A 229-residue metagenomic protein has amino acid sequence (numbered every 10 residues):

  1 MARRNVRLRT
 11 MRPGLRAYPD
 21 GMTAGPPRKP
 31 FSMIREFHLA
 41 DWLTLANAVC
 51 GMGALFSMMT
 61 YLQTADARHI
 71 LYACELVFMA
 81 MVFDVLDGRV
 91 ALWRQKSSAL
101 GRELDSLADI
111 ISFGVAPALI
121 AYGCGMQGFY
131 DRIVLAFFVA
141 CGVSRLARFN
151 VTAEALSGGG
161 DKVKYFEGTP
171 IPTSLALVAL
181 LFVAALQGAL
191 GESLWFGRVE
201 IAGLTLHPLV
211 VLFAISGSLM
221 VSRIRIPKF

Functional and structural regions predicted by a protein language model:
A2-S32, V163-F229: C-terminal membrane-associated helical module and adjoining short loops/tails
A2-V85: Topogenic membrane-insertion module of multi-pass membrane proteins
Y18, A24-A48, R89-L107, R148-T173 (+1 more regions): Interhelical loop and helix-boundary elements at the membrane-water interface of polytopic inner-membrane proteins
D41-T44, V49, E75, W93-F149: Multi-pass membrane catalytic core of lipid/isoprenoid biosynthesis enzymes
L43-A46, A73-A80, V134-F137, C141 (+3 more regions): Hydrophobic alpha-helical transmembrane segments of polytopic
N47, G51-S57, A116, C141-R145 (+2 more regions): Helical transmembrane-bundle signal
G53-E75, I111, V115-A136, L180-P208: Helix-coil boundary and interhelical linker segments in multi-pass alpha-helical membrane proteins
D84, V139-T152, V211-P227: Transmembrane alpha-helical segments that form the membrane-embedded catalytic/substrate-channel core of multi-pass
